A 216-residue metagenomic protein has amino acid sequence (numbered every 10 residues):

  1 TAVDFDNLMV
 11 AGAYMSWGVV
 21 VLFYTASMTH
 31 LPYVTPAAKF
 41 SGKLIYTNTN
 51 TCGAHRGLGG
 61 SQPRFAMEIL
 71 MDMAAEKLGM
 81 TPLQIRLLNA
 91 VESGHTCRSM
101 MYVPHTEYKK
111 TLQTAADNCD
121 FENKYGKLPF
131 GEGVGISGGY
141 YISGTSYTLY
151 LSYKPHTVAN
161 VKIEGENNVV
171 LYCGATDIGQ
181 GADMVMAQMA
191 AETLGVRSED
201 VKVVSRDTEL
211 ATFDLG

Functional and structural regions predicted by a protein language model:
T1-P63, F130-G216: Gly/Pro-rich active-site capping loops and adjacent beta-alpha segments that organize cofactor/substrate pockets
K43, N123-G126: Proline-centered turn/helix-capping motifs that create local helix->coil transitions or kinks
A54-N123: N-terminal leader/propeptide and maturation segments of large enzyme subunits in energy/redox metabolism and hydrolases
M101, Y125-E132: Short coil/turn segments at secondary-structure boundaries
Q113, G126, T145-S146: Short linear sequence elements within intrinsically disordered, low-complexity coil regions
